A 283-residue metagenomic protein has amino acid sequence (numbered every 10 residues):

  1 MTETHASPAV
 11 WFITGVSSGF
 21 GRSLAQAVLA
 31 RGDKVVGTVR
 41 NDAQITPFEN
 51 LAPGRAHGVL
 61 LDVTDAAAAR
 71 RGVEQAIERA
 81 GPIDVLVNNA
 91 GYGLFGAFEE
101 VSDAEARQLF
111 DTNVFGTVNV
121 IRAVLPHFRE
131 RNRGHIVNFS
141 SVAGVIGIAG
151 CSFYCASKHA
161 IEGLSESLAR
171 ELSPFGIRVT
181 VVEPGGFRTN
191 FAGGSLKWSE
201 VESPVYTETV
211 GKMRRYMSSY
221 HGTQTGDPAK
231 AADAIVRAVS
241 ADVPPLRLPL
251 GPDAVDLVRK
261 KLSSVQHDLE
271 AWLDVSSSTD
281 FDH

Functional and structural regions predicted by a protein language model:
S17-S18: Conserved glycine-rich cofactor-binding loop
R55, Q75-N88, L94: A glycine-rich helix->loop->beta "capping" turn within Rossmann-like NAD(P)(H)-dependent oxidoreductase domains
L61-R71, D103: The beta1-alpha1 cofactor-binding region of Rossmann-like NAD(H)/NADP(H)-dependent oxidoreductases
A97-F98, E105-R107: Substrate-binding pocket helix/loop in short-chain dehydrogenase/reductase
I121, S157: Active-site helix of classical SDR
S141: Residue(s) in the substrate-gating loop at a strand-loop-helix junction that position the organic substrate next
P174-P245: SDR active-site lid
